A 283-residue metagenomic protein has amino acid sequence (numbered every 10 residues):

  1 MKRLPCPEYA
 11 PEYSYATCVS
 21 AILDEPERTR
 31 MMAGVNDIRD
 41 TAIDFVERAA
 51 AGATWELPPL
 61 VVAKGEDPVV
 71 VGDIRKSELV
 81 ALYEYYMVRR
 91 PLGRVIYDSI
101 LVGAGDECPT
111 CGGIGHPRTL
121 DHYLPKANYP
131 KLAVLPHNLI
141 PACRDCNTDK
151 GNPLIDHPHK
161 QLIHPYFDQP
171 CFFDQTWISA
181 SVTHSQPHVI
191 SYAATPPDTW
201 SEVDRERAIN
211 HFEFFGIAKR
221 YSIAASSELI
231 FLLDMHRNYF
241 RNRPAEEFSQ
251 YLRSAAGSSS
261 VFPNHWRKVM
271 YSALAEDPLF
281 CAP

Functional and structural regions predicted by a protein language model:
M1-P26, E202-P283: C-terminal, charged low-complexity interaction regions
K2-R90: N-terminal accessory alpha/beta regions
A10, S14, V71-E78, P125 (+5 more regions): Alpha-helix initiation/capping motif
E84-Y97, D121-N128: Short Cys/His-rich Zn2+-coordinating modules
V95-A104, P130-H137: Short, flexible, mixed-charge glycine/proline-rich loop motifs that serve as phosphate/nucleic-acid-contacting
Y97-T119, C143: Short cysteine-rich loop/turn motifs with clustered Cys
G115-P197: Glycine- and acidic-residue-rich phosphate-binding/metal-coordinating active-site segment common to enzymes that handle
